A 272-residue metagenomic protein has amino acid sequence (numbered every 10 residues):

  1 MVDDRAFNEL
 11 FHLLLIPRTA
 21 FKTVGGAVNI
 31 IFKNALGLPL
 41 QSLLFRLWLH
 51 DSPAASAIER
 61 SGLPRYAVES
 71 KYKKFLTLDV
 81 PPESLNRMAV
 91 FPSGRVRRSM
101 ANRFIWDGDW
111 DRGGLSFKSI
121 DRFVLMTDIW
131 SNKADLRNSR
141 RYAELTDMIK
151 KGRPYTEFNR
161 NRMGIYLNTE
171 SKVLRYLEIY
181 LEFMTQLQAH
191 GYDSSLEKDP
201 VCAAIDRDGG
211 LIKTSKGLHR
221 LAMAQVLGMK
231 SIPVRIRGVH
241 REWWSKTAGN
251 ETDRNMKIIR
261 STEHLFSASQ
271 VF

Functional and structural regions predicted by a protein language model:
M1-D79, E263: Membrane-proximal basic amphipathic "stem/tether" segments
P64-K133: N-terminal leader/capping segments at the start of a protein or of a new domain
G108-I165, T169: Extended, charge-rich helix/loop segments that form flexible, surface "patches" used to engage negatively charged
G113, D147-K213, R237: Short alpha-helix boundary/capping and kink motifs at helix termini
I205-L227: A sequence-level detector for short glycine-anchored, His/Arg-bearing signature motifs that mark catalytic or binding
H219-R220, V239-R241: Short, solvent-exposed loop/turn segments at secondary-structure junctions
I232-R235: Short hydrophobic alpha-helical runs that function as membrane-insertion/retention elements
R241-F272: Amphipathic, charge-rich alpha-helical segments that serve as recognition/docking helices
